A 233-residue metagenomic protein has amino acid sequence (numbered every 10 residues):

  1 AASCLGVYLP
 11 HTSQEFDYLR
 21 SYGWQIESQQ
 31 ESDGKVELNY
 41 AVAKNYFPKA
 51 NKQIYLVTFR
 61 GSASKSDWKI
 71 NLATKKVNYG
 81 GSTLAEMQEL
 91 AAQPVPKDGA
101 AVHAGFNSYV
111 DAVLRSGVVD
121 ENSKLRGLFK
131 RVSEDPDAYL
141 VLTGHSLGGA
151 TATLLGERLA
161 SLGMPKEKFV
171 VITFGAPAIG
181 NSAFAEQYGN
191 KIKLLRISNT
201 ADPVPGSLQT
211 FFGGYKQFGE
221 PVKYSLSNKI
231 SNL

Functional and structural regions predicted by a protein language model:
A1-T143, L147-L233: Non-catalytic, mobile gating and regulatory segments of ester bond hydrolases
